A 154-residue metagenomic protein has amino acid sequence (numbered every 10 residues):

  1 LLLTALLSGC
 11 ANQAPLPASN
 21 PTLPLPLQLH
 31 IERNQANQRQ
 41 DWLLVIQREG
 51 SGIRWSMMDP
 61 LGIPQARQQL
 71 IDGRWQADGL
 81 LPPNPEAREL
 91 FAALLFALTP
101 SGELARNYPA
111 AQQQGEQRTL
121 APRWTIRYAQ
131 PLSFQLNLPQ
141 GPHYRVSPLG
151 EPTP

Functional and structural regions predicted by a protein language model:
L1-L3: Sec-dependent signal peptide recognition, specifically the positively charged N-region followed immediately by
L6-G9: C-terminal motif of bacterial Sec signal peptides marking the signal peptidase cleavage site
A11-A14, H30-E32, L43, I63 (+1 more regions): Mature, soluble, non-transmembrane domains
P15-L25: Short, low-complexity, disordered segments immediately C-terminal to signal peptides in bacterial exported proteins
L23, Q47, P100-G102: General structural signal for secondary-structure boundaries
L27-Q65: Post-signal-peptide N-terminal segment of Sec-exported extracytoplasmic proteins
R48, L70, Y128-A129: Generic beta-strand structural signal
R67-G73: Short Gly/aromatic-enriched secondary-structure transition segments
